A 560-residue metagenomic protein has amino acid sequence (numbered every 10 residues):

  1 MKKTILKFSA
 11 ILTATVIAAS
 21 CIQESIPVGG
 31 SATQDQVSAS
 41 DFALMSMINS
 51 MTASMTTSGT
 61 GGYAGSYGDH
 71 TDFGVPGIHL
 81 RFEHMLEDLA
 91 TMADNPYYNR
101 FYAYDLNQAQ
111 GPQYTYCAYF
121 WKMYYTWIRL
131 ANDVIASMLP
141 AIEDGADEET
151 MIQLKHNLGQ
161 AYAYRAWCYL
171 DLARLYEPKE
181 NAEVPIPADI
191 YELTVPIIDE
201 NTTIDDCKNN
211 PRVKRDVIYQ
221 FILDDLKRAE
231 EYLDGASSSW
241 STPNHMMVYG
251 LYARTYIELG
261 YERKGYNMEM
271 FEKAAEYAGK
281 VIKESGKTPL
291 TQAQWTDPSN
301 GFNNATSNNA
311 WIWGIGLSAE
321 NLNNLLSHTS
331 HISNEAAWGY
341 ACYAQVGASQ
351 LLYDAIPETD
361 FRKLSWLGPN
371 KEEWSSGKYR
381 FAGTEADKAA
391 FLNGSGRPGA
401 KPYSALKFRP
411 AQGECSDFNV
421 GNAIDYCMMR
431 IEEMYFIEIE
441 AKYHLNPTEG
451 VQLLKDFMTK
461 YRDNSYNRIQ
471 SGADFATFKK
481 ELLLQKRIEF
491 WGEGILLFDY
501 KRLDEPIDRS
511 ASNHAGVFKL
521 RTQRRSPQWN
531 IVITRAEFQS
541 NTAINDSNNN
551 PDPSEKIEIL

Functional and structural regions predicted by a protein language model:
M1-A19: Sec-dependent bacterial lipoprotein signal peptides
C21-R81, H331-G347, L352-E358, R362-L367 (+4 more regions): Membrane-proximal, proline-rich intrinsically disordered regions
A32-S38, H70-G77, Y176-Y191, G235 (+2 more regions): Short, surface-exposed recognition loops and adjoining beta-strand edges that mediate ligand/DNA contacts, enriched
N95-Y176, V213-V217, R228-A236, N419-Y426 (+1 more regions): Conserved, well-structured interaction surfaces
I128-A131, Y219, L226, F271 (+4 more regions): Inward-facing hydrophobic residues that define packing positions of alpha-helical scaffold repeats
E358-M429: Flexible, polar/acidic helix-loop-strand segments at domain edges
